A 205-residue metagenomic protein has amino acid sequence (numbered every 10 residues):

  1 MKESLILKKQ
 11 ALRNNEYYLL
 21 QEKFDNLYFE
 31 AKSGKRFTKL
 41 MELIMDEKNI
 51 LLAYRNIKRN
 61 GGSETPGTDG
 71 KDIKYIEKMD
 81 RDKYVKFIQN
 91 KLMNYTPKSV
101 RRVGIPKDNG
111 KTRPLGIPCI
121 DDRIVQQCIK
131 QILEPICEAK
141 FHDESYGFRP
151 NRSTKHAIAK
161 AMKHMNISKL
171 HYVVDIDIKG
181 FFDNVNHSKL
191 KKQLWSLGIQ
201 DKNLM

Functional and structural regions predicted by a protein language model:
M1-D82: Non-catalytic, polymerase-adjacent accessory regions of viral genome-replication enzymes
Q21, T38, K48-R55, D82 (+7 more regions): Non-catalytic, well-ordered alpha-helical scaffold segments
Y54-I57, F87-K111, I124-I132, A159-S168 (+1 more regions): Reverse-transcriptase-like RNA-dependent polymerase core
G61-I76, K98-I124, K140-S153, V174: Short, conserved non-catalytic motifs in the polymerase core
T68, Q131, I176-I178: Residues immediately flanking
Y75-N90, L194-I199: A short, contiguous, amphipathic alpha-helix enriched in charged residues
L92, S99, K140-E144, R149 (+1 more regions): Conserved polymerase palm-domain catalytic core
L133-E138: Glycine-rich phosphate-binding segment of PLP-dependent enzymes
